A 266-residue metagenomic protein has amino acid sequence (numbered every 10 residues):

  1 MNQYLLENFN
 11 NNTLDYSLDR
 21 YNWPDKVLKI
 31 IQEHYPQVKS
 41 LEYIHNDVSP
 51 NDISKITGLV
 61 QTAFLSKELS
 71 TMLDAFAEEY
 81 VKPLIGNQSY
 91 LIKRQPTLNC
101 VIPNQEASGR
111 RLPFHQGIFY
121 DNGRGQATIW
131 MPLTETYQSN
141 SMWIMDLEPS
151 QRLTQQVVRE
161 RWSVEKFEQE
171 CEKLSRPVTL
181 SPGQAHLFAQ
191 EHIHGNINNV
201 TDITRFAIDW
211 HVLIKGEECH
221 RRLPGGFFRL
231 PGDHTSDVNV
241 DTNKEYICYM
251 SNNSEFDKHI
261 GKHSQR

Functional and structural regions predicted by a protein language model:
M1-I85, E255-R266: N-terminal auxiliary "cap/dimerization" subdomain that precedes the catalytic jelly-roll/cupin core of mononuclear
D15-S17, S89-T97, T128-P132, S141-I144 (+2 more regions): A structural signal for short, well-ordered beta-strand segments and their strand-loop junctions that often border
H45-L59, P96-S108, G216: A glycine-rich, hydrophobic loop/mini-helix early in the fold
N51-F64, I92-Q95, G125-A127, F188-A189: Glycine-rich, often proline-containing surface loops adjacent to acidic residues and nearby aromatics that form
V81-P113, Y120: Short N-terminal edge-element motif at the start of the domain
L98, P103-Q105, F119, T134-T136 (+3 more regions): Short, solvent-exposed loop/turn segments at secondary-structure junctions
G109-V178: Catalytic core of non-heme Fe(II) oxygenases with the double-stranded beta-helix
S150-R266: Conserved double-stranded beta-helix
